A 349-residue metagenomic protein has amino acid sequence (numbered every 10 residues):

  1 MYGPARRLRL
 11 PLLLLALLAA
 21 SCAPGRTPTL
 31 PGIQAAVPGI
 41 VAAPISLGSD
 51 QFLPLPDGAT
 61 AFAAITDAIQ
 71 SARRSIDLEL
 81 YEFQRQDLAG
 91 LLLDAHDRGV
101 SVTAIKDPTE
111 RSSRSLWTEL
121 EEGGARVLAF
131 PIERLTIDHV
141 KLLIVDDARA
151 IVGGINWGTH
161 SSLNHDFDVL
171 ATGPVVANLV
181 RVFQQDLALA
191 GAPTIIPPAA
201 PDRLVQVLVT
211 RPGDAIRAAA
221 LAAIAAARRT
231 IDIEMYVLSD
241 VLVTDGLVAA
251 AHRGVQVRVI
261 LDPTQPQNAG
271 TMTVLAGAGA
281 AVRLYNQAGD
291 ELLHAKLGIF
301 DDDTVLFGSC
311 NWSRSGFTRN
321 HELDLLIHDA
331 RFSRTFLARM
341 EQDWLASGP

Functional and structural regions predicted by a protein language model:
Y2-L12: Bacterial N-terminal signal peptides that target proteins for export
L18-S21: C-terminal motif of bacterial Sec signal peptides marking the signal peptidase cleavage site
A23-R26: Bacterial signal peptide processing site
L30-R73, E79-A227, V241-T304, G308-A330 (+2 more regions): HKD-type phospholipase D/PLD-like phosphodiesterase module
T230: Charged active-site motifs of nucleotide-sugar-dependent glycosyltransferases
Q342-P349: Charge-patterned, long linear interaction tracts outside catalytic cores
